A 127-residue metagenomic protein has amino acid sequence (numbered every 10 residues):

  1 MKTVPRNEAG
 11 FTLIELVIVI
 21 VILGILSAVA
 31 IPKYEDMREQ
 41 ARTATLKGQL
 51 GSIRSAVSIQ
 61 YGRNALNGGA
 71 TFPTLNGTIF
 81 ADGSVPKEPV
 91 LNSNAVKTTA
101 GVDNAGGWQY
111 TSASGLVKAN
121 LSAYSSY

Functional and structural regions predicted by a protein language model:
M1-F11: N-terminal leader/signal peptides at the extreme start of proteins
E8-G10, L23, R38: A short, glycine- and basic residue-enriched loop/turn that sits immediately adjacent to a domain's principal
V17-K33: Alpha-helical hydrophobic helix detector
P32, M37-Q40: N-terminal prepro regions of secreted peptide precursors
E39-L75: Conserved hydrophobic/amphipathic alpha-helical signal-anchor segments
Q60-L116: Extracellular/periplasmic head regions of type IV pilus-like filament subunits
L116-Y127: Short, low-complexity, Pro/Ser/Thr/Gly-rich segments in the mature regions of secreted, periplasmic
